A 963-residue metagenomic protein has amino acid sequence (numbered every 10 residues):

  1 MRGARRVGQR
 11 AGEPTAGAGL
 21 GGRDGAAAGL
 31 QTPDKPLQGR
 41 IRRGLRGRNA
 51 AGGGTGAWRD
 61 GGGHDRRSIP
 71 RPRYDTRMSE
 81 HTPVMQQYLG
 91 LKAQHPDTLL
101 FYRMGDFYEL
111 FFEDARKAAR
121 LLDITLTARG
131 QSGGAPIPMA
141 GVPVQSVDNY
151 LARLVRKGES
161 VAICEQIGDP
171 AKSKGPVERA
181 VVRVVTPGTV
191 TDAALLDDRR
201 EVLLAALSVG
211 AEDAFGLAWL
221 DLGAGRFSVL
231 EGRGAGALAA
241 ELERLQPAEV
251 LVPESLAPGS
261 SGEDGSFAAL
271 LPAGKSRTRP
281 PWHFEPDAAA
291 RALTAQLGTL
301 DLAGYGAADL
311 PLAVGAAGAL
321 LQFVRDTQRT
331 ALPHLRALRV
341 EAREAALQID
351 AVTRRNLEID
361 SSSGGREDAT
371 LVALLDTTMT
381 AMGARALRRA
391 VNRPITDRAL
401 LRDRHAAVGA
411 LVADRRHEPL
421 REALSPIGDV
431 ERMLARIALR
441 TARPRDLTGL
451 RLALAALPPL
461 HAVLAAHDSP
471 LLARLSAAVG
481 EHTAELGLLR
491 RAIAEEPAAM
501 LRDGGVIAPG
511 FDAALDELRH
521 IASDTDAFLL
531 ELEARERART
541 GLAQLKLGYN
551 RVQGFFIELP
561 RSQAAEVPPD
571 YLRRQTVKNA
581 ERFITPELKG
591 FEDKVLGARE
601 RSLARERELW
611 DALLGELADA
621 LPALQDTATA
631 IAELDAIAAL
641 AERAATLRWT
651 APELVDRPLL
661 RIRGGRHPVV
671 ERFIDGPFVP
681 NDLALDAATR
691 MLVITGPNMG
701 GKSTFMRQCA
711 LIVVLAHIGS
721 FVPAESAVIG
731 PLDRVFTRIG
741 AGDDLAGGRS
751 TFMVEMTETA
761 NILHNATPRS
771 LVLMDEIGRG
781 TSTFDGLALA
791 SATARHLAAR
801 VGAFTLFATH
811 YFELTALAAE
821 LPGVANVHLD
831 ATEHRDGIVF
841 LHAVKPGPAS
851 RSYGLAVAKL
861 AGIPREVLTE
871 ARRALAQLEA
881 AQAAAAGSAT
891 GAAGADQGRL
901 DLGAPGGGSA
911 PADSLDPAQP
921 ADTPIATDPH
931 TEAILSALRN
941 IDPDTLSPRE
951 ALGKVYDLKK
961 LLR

Functional and structural regions predicted by a protein language model:
R6, Q31-Q38, R42, R46 (+3 more regions): Acidic, low-complexity intrinsically disordered tails
A11, T15-A18, A26-A28, T32 (+2 more regions): Short linear motifs in low-complexity or flexible loops
Y74-A410, E418, S425-A438, A442-A534 (+1 more regions): Charged catalytic and DNA/RNA-contacting regions of genome-maintenance and nucleic-acid-processing enzymes
F112-E113, L310, G365, M379 (+6 more regions): ATPase nucleotide-binding head domains, primarily ABC-like/P-loop NTPase cores
S160-C164, P187-L196, A331, A465-L471 (+5 more regions): Active-site phosphate-binding and catalytic loops of NTP-dependent enzymes
L439, R443, A453-A456, P470 (+4 more regions): Charged, surface-exposed helical/loop "interaction arms" that form contiguous linear patches used for dimerization
V577, E581-G615: Extended, charged coiled-coil "arm/hinge" scaffolds of SMC/Rad50-like chromosome-maintenance ATPases and other large
